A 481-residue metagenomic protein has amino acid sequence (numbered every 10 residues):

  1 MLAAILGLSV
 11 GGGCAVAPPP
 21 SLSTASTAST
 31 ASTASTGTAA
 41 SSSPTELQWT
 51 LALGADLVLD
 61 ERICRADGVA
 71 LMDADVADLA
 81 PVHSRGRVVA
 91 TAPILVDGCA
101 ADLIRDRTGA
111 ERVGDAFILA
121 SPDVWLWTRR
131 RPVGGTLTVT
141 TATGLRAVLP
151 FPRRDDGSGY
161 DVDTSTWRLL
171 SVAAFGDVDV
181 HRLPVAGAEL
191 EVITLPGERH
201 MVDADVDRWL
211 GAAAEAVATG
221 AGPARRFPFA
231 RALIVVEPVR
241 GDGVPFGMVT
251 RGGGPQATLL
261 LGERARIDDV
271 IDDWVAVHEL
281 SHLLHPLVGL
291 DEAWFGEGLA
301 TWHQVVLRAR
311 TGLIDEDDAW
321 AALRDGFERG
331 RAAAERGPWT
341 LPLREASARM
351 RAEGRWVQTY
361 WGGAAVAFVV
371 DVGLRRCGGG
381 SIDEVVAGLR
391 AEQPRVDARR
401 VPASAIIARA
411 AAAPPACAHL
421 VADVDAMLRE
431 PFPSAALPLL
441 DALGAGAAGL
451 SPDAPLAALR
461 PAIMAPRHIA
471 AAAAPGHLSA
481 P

Functional and structural regions predicted by a protein language model:
L6, P20-S41: Compositionally biased, intrinsically disordered low-complexity segments enriched for polar/charged residues
L22, A39-D75, T91-L95, P394-P481: Beta/coil-rich, acidic/histidine-enriched accessory regions frequently appended to metallopeptidases
E61-C64, A70, L79-H83, L95 (+5 more regions): Zn2+-dependent metallopeptidase catalytic core
D97-G134: Glycine/proline-rich low-complexity spacer/linker segments in large multi-domain proteins
R182-E292: Juxtacatalytic substrate-recognition/specificity segment
V217, W294, L299, L307 (+1 more regions): Active-site-proximal alpha-helical
T258-A332: Zinc-dependent metallopeptidase catalytic helix centered on the HExxH motif and its immediate flanking segment
